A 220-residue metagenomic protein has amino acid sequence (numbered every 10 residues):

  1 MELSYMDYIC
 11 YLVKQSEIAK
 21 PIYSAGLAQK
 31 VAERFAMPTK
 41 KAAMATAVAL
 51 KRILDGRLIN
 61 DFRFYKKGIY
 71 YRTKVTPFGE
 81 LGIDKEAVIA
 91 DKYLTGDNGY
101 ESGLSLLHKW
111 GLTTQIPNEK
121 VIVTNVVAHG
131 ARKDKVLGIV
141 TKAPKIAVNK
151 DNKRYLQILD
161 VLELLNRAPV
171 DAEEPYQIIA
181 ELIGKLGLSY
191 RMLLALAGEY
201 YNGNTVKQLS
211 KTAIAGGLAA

Functional and structural regions predicted by a protein language model:
M1-K92: Short beta-edge/loop segments at beta->alpha junctions of small alpha/beta modules that act as binding/recognition
V31, L106-L107, I183: Hydrophobic alpha-helix position signal
L54, L58, T114, N166 (+1 more regions): Short alpha-helix boundary/capping elements
K74, Y100-L104: Active-site nucleotide-donor binding segment shared across nucleotidyl transfer reactions
T95: Short, cationic low-complexity segments
L104-Q177: Conserved, surface-exposed functional patches that form binding/active-site neighborhoods
P144-A220: Hydrophobic alpha-helical interaction segments
